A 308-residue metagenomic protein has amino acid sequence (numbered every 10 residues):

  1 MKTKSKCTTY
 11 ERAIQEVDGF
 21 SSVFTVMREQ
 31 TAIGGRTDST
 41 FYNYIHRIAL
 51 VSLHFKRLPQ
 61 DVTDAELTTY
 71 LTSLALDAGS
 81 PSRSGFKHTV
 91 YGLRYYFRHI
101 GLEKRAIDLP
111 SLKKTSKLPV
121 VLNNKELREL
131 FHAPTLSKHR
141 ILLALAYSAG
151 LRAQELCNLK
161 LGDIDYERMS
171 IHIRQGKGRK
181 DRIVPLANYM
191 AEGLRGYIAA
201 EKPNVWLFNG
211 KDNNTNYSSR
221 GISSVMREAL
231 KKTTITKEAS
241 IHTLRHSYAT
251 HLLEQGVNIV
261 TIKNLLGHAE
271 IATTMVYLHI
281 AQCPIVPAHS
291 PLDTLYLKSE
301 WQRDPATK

Functional and structural regions predicted by a protein language model:
M1-K308: Conserved catalytic core of the tyrosine transesterase superfamily
